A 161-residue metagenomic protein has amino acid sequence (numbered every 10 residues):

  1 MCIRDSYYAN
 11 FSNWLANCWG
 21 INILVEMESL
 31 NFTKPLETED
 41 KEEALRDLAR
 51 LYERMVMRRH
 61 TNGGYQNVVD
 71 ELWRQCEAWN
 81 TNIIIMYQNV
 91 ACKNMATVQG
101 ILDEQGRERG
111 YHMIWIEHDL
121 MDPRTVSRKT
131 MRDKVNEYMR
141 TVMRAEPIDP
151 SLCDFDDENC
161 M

Functional and structural regions predicted by a protein language model:
M1-I3: Short, small-residue-biased leader/transition segments that mark boundaries at the very start of proteins
D5-S6, L30, N89-A91: Short, glycine-/Ser/Thr-/acidic-enriched flexible segments
D5-S6, M95-A96, D154: Short amphipathic alpha-helical surface micro-motifs
Y8-S12: Domain-scale recognition of functional cores that engage charged ligands
N17, N22-L24, D40-L51, V56-H60 (+1 more regions): Hydrophobic alpha/beta core scaffold segments
N22-F32: A short beta-strand-loop structural module common to alpha/beta enzyme folds
L30-D40: Small-residue-rich helix-loop
E146-M161: C-terminal amphipathic helix plus adjacent low-complexity, charged tail appended to glycosyltransferase catalytic
